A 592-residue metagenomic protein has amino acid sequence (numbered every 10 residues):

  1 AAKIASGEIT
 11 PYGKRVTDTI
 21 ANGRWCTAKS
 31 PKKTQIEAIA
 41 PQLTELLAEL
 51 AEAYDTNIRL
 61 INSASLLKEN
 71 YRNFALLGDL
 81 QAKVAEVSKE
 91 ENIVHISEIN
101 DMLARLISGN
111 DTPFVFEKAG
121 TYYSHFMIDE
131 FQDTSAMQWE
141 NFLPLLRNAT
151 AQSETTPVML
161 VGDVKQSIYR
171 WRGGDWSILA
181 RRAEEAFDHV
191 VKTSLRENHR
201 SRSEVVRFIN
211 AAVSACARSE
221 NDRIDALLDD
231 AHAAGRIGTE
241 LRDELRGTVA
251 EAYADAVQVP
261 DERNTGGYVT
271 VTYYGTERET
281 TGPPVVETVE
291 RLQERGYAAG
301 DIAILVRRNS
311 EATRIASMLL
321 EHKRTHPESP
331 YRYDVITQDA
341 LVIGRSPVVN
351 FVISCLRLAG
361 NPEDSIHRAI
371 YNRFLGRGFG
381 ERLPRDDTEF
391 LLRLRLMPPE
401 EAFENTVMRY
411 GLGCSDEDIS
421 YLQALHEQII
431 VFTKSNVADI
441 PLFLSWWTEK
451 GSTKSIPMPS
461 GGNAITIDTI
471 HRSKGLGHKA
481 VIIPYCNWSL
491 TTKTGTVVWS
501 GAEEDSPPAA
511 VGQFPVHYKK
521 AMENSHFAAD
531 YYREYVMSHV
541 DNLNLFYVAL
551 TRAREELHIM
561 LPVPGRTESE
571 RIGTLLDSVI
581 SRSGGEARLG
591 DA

Functional and structural regions predicted by a protein language model:
A1-E91, P564-A592: Conserved ATP-driven helicase/translocase motor core recognized via long, highly charged RecA-like/P-loop NTPase domain
A40-M127, Q138, W176, A250-N264 (+1 more regions): Accessory N-terminal region flanking or inserted into the helicase ATPase core in nucleic-acid motor proteins
E49-A53, T121, D133-E363, G411-I483 (+4 more regions): Conserved motor-region signature of P-loop NTPase helicases/translocases
A51-D55, F74-G78, E154-V158, R181-A183 (+1 more regions): Active-site-adjacent bridging/hinge elements
E130: Walker B catalytic acidic pair
S346-F390, G512-H517: Metal-dependent DNA phosphodiester-chemistry modules and their immediately adjacent helices/loops in DNA-processing
F379-E401, G462-I465, Y518-V579: C-terminal accessory regions
K493-R533: Conserved catalytic motifs of ABC-family nucleotide-binding domains
